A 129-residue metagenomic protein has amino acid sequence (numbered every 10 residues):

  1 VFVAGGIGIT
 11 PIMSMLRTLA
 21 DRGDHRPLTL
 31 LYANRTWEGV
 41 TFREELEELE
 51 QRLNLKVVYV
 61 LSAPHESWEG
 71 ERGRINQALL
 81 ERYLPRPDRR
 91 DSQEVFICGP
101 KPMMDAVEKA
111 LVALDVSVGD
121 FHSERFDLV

Functional and structural regions predicted by a protein language model:
V1-V129: FNR/FR-type flavoprotein reductase catalytic core
